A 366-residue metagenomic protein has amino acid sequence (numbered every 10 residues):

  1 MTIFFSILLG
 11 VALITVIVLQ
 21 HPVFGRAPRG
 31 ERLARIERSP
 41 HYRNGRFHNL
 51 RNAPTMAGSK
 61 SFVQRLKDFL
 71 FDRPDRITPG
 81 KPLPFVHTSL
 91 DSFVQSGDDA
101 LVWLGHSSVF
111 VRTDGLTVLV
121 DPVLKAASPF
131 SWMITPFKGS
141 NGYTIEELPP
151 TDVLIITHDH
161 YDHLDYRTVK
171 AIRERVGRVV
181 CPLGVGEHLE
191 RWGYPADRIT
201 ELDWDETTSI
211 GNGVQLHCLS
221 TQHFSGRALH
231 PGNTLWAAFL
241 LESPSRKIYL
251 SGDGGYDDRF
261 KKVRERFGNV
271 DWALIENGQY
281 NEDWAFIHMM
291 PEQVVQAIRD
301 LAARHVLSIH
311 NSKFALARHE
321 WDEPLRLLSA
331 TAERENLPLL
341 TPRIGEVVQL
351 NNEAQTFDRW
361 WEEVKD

Functional and structural regions predicted by a protein language model:
M1-S128, M133-T135, N141-T144, S243-L250 (+2 more regions): Metallo-beta-lactamase
T2-R38, Y42, V153, R178-E190 (+2 more regions): Cap/insert and terminal regions of metallo-dependent hydrolase folds
R38-S39, W132-V180, G268-L274: Active-site metal-binding motif and surrounding structural segment of the metallo-beta-lactamase
R76-S96, P182-R246, L327-E346, N351-N352: Metallo-beta-lactamase
S108-D114, I210-N269, A285-Q293: Catalytic core of the metallo-beta-lactamase
V120-D121, R178-V180, A196-W204, D271-E276: Short hydrophobic/aromatic-enriched beta-strand-loop microsegments
L124-N141, G226-H230, N281-I287, A315: Acidic/histidine-rich helix-loop elements that form or flank divalent-metal/phosphate-binding sites at the catalytic
D165-R175, L316-R326, N352: Metal-dependent catalytic neighborhoods of phosphoester/phosphodiester hydrolases
